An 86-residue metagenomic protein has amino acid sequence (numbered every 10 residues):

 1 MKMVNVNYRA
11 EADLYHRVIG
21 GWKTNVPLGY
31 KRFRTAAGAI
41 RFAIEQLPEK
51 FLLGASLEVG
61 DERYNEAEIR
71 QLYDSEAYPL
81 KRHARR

Functional and structural regions predicted by a protein language model:
M1, R82-R86: Short intrinsically disordered terminal tails
K2-P27, Q71: Short aromatic-glycine-(Arg/Gly/Cys) micro-motifs in beta-strand/loop hairpins
I19, A36-G38, E62: Generic structural motif
V26, E49-K50: Short solvent-exposed loop/turn micro-motifs enriched in small/polar/acidic residues
V26-R34: A short, exposed loop/beta-hairpin motif centered on an aromatic-Gly-Thr core
R34-E49: A short, charged, amphipathic alpha-helix used as a generic interaction element across diverse proteins
K50-Y78, R82: Short, mixed-charge low-complexity intrinsically disordered segments
